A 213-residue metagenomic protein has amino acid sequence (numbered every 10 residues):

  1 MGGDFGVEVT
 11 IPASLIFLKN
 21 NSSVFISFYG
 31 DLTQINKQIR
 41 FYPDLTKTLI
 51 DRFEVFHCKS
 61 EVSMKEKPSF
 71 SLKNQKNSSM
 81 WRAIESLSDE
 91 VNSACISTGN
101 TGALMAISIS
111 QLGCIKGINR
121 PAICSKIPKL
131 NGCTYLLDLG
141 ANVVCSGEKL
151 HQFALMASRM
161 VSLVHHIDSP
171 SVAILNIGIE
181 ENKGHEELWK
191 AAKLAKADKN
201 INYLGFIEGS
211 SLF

Functional and structural regions predicted by a protein language model:
M1-G2, S60-E61, N100-G102, S110 (+1 more regions): Short glycine-rich anion-binding loops that position phosphate/pyrophosphate groups of nucleotides and phosphorylated
M1-K37: N-terminal phosphate-binding or glycine-rich loops at protein starts, especially the Walker A/P-loop of NTPases
D4-I11, I35, K76-E90, A94-S108 (+4 more regions): Short glycine/serine/threonine-rich phosphate/pyrophosphate-binding segments that cradle anionic phosphate groups
E8-V9, N21, F25-S27, V143-G205 (+1 more regions): Glycine-rich phosphate/diphosphate-binding loop of Rossmann-like nucleotide-binding domains
N21-V24, I50-D51, D89-S93, N100-T101 (+4 more regions): Short coil/turn connectors at secondary-structure junctions
Y29, E54-F56, S97-G99, K126-I127 (+2 more regions): Short beta-strand segments
D44-N92: Phosphate/nucleotide-donor binding subsite
A94, M105-G140, A197-I207: Short, acidic/small-residue loops that bind anionic groups at enzyme active sites
